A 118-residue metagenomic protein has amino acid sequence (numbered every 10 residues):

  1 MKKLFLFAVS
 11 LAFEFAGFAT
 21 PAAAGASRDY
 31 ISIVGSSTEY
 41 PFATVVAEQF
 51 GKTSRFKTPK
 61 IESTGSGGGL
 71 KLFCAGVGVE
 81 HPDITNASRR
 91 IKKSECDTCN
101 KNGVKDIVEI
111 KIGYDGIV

Functional and structural regions predicted by a protein language model:
M1-L4: Positively charged n-region of N-terminal signal peptides that target proteins for export
F7-G17: Bacterial N-terminal signal peptides
F18-G25: Signal peptide processing junction and immediate N-terminal pro/mature segment of secreted/exported proteins
G25-V118: N-terminal segment of the mature folded domain
